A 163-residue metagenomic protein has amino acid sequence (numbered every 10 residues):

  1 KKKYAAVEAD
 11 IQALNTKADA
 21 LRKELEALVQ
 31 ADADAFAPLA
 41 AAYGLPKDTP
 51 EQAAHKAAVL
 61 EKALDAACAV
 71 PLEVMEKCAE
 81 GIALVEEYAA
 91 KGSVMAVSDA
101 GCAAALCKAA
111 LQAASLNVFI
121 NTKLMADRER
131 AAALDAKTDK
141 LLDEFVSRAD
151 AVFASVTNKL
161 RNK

Functional and structural regions predicted by a protein language model:
K1-K163: Conserved, well-structured ligand/cofactor-binding cores
